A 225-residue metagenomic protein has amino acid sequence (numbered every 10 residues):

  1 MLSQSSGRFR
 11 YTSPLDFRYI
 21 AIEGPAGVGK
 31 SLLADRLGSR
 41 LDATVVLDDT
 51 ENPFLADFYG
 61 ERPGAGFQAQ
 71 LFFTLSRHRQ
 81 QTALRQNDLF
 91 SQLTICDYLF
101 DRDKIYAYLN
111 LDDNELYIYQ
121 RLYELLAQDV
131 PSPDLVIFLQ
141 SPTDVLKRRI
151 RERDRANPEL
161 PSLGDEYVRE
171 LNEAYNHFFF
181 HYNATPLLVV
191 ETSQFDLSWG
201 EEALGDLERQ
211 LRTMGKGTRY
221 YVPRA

Functional and structural regions predicted by a protein language model:
I22: Hydrophobic anchor at the beta1->P-loop junction of P-loop NTPases
P25: P-loop (Walker A) phosphate-binding loop of NTP-binding proteins
K30: Conserved lysine of the Walker
L33-A34: Post-Walker A alpha-helix
S39-S76: Conserved substrate/cofactor phosphate-moiety recognition/catalytic segment in nucleotide-dependent phosphotransferases
A65, A69-P131: Glycine-rich phosphate-binding loop used to anchor ATP phosphates in small-molecule kinases, encompassing both
K104-A174: A glycine- and Lys/Arg-enriched "phosphate-lid" helix/loop adjacent to the NTP-binding pocket of small-molecule kinases
R151-N157, L163-A225: NTP-dependent small-molecule kinase module
